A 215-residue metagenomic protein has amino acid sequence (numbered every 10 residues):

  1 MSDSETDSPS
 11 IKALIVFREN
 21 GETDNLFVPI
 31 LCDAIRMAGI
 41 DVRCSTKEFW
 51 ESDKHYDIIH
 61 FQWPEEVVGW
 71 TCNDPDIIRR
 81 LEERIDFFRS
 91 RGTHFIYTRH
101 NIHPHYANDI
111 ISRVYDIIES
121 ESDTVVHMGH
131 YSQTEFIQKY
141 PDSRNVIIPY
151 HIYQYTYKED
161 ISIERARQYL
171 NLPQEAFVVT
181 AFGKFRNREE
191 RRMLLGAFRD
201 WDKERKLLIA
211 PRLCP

Functional and structural regions predicted by a protein language model:
M1-E48, Y56, G92, T124 (+1 more regions): N-terminal subdomain of nucleotide-sugar transferases
I40, E51-I78, I96-T98, T180: Short N-terminal targeting/anchoring amphipathic segment
L81-H94, H103-V125: Membrane-proximal helix-turn-helix segments that form the acceptor-binding/catalytic region of lipid-linked
S120-I137, P141-K158: Donor nucleotide-sugar binding/catalytic pocket of nucleotide-sugar-dependent glycosyltransferases
M128, A181-G183, I209-L213: Short hydrophobic "strand-cap" motifs at the C-terminus of beta-strands
K158-L172: A short helix/loop element that forms part of the nucleotide-sugar donor recognition site in Leloir-type
L172-E189, L195-R199: Conserved donor-binding/catalytic core segment of Leloir-type glycosyltransferases
P173-A176, F198-P215: A conserved nucleotide-sugar
